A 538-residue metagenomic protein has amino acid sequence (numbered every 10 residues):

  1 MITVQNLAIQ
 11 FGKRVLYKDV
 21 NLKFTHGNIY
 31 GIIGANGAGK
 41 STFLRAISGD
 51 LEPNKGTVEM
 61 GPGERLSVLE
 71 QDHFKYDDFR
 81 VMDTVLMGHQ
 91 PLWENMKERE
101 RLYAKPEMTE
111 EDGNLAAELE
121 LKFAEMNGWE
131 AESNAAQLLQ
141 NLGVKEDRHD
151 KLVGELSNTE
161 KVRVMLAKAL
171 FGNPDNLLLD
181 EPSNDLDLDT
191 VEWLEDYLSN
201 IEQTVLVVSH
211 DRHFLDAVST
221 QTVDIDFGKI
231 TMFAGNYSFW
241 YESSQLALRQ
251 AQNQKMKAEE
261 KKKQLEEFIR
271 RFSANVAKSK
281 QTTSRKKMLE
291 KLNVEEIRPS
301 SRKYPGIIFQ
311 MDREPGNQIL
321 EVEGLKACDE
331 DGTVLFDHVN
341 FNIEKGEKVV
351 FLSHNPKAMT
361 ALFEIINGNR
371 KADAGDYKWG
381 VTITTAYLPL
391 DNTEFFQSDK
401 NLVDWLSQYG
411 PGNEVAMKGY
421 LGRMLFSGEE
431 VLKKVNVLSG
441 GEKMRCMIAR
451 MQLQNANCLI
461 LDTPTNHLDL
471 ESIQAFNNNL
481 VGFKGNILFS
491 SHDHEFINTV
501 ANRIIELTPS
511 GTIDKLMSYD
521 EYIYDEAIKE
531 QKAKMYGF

Functional and structural regions predicted by a protein language model:
M1-N253, D312-F538: ABC ATP-binding cassette signature C-motif
Y103, Y241, R270-S273, A277 (+1 more regions): A structural signal for long alpha-helical coiled-coils and helix-turn connectors that form the cytosolic signaling
G113, L186, T283-V294: Extended non-transmembrane interhelical loops and adjacent amphipathic helices of multipass membrane proteins
A136-L142, E267-R271, K287-L292: Short amphipathic coiled-coil heptad-repeat segments
A251-R271, K278-K287, K303, Y524-F538: ABC ATPase nucleotide-binding domains
A277-Q281, K291-S301, K378: Proline-centered turn/helix-capping motifs that create local helix->coil transitions or kinks
I297-E321: Amphipathic heptad-repeat alpha-helical coiled-coil/stalk segments that mediate oligomerization, filament/stalk
